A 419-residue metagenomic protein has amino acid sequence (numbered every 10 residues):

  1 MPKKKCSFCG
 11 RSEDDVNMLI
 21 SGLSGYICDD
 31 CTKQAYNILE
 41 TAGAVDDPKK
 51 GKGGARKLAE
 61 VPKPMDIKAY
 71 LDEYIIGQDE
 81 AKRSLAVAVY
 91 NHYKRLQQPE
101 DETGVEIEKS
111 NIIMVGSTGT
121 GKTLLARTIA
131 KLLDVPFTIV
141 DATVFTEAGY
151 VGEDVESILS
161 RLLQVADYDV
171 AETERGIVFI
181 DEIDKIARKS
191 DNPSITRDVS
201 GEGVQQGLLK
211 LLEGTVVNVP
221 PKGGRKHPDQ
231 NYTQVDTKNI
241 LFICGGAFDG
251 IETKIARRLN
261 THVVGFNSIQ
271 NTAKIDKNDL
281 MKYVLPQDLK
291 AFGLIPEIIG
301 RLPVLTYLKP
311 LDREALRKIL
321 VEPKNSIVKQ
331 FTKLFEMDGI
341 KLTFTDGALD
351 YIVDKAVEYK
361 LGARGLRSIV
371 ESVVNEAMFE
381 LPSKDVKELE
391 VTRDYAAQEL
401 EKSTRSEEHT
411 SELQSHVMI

Functional and structural regions predicted by a protein language model:
M1-S21, G25-C31, N37-G77, K82-T138 (+3 more regions): AAA+ P-loop NTPase nucleotide-binding core of proteostasis motors
E412-I419: Short "domain-exit" segments at the C-terminal end of structured domains
